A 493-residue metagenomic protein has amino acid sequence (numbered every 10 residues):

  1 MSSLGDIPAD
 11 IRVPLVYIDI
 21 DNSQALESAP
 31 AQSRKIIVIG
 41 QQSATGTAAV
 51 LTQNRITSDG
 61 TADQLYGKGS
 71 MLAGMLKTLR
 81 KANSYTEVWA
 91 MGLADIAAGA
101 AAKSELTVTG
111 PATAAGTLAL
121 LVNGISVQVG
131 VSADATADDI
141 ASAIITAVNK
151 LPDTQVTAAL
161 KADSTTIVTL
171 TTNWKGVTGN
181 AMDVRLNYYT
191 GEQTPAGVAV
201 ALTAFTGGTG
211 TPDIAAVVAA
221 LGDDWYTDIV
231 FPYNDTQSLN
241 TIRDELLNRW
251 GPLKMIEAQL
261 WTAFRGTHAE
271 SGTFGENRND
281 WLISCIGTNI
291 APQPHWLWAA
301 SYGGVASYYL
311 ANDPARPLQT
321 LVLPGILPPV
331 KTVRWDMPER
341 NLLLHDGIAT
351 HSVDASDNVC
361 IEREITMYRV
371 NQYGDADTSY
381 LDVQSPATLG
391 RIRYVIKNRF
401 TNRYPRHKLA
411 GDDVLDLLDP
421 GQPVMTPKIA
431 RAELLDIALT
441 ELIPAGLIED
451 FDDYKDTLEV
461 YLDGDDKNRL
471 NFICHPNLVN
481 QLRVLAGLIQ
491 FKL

Functional and structural regions predicted by a protein language model:
M1-E87, T320-G325, T332-R334, E339-L342 (+1 more regions): Structured, hydrophobic secondary-structure cores that serve as assembly/anchoring elements
D19-S70, N83-D139, W174-W225: Threonine/glycine-rich low-complexity segments that form extended coil/beta-edge repetitive scaffolds
G124, T146, L221-V414: A glycine- and small-residue-enriched flexible loop/hinge signal that marks low-structured segments
V127-A135, P232, D419-P423: Second-shell loop/turn segments in exported
D138-P152, E433-D436, T440: Amphipathic, non-transmembrane alpha-helical segments in extracytoplasmic/periplasmic proteins
T154-D163, D450-K455: Short beta-strand elements
A158-A181: Short glycine/threonine-rich beta-strand-turn micro-motifs
